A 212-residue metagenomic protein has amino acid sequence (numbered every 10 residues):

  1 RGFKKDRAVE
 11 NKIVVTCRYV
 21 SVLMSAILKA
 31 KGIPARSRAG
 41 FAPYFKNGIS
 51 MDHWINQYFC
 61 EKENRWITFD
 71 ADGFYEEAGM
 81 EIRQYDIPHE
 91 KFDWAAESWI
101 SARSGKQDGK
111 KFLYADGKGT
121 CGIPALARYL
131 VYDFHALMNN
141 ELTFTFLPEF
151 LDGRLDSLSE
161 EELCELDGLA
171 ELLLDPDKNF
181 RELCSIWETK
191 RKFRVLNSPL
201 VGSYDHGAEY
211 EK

Functional and structural regions predicted by a protein language model:
R1-W54: Active-site neighborhood of thiol-dependent amide/isopeptide-bond enzymes
A39-W54, Y58-D205: His-Asp-centered catalytic microenvironments across diverse enzyme cores, prominently the transglutaminase-like
Y210-K212: Terminal accessory regions of large proteins
